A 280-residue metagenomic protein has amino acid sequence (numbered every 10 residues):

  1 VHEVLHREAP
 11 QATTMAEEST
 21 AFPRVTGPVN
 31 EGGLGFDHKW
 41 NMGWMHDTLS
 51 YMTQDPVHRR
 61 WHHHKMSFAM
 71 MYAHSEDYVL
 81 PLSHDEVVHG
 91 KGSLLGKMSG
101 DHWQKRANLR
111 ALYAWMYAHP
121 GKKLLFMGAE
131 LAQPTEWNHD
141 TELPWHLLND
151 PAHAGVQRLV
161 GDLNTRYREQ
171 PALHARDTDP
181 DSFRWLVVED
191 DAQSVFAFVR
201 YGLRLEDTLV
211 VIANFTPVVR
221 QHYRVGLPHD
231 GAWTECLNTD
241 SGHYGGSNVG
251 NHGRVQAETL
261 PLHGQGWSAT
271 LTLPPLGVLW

Functional and structural regions predicted by a protein language model:
V1-H139, R168-T178, S182-V225, H229-D240 (+1 more regions): Conserved alpha/beta catalytic core and glycan-binding cleft of carbohydrate-active enzymes
M98, W145-A152: Short histidine-centered catalytic/ligand-binding loop motif
Q104-N108, P151-R158, D190, P261: Soluble or luminal CAZymes and related metallo-dependent hydrolases
W137-L147: Active-site His/acidic residue clusters
L148, G226-P228, P274: A structural detector for beta-sheet-dominated domains
P151-L173, L279: Catalytic cores of secreted or luminal carbohydrate-active enzymes
L163, W233, L276: A residue-level signal for conserved active-site and pocket-lining positions in enzyme catalytic cores
N251-W280: C-terminal beta-strand-rich structural cap/linker in extracellular carbohydrate-active enzymes
